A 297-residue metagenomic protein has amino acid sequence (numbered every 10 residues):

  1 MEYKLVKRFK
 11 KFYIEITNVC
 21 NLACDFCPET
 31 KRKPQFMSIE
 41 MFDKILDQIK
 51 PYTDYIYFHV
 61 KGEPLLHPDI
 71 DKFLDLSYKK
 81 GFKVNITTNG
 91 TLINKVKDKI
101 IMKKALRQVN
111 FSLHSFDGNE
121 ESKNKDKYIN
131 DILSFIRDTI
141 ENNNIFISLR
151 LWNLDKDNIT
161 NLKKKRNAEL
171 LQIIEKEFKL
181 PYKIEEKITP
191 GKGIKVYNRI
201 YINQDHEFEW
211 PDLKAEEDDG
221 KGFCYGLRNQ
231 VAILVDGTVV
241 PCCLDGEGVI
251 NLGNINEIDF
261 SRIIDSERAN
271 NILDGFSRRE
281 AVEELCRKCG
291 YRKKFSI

Functional and structural regions predicted by a protein language model:
M1-V109, G118-K127: Conserved alpha-helical substructure of the radical SAM core
C20, C24-C27, C224, C242-C243 (+1 more regions): Short cysteine clusters
M37, I93, C224, L252-I255: Short clusters of hydrophobic/aromatic residues that line enzyme substrate/ligand-binding pockets
K61, H114, K294: Flexible loop residues that form catalytic and substrate-binding hotspots at small-molecule/glycan-binding clefts
H67-G220: Conserved AdoMet/S-adenosylmethionine-binding subsite of the radical SAM
E141-N144, F178-D219, T238, L244-K294: C-terminal accessory region of radical SAM enzymes
L227-N229: Short loop/turn microsegments at loop-to-beta-strand junctions
I233-L234: Short, acidic, Ser/Thr-enriched surface-loop or helix-capping motifs
